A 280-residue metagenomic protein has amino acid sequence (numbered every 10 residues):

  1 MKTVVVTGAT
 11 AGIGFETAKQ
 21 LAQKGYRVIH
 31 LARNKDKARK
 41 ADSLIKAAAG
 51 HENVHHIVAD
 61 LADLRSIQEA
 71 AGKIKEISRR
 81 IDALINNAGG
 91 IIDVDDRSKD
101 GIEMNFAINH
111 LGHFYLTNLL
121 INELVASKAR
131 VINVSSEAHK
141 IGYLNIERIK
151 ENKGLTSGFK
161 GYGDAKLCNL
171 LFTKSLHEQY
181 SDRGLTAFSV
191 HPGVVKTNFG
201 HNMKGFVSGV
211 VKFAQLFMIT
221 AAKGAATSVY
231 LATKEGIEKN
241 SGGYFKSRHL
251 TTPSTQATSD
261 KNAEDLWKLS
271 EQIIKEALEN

Functional and structural regions predicted by a protein language model:
M1-A32: Canonical Rossmann dinucleotide-binding motif of NAD(H)/NADP(H)-dependent dehydrogenases/reductases, specifically
T3-V6, R80, L84-I85, V131: Conserved hydrophobic beta-strands of the Rossmann-like cofactor-binding core in SDR/related NAD(P)H-dependent
K35, I57-G72: The beta1-alpha1 cofactor-binding region of Rossmann-like NAD(H)/NADP(H)-dependent oxidoreductases
A49-N53, K73-N86, D95-S98: A glycine-rich helix->loop->beta "capping" turn within Rossmann-like NAD(P)(H)-dependent oxidoreductase domains
I67, A165, S189, K212-P253 (+2 more regions): C-terminal helical subdomain
G89-K99, E103-F106, V125-R183, F188-V211: Catalytic loop of short-chain dehydrogenase/reductase
H110-L111: Ankyrin-repeat alpha-helix packing hotspot
T117-N118, K174: A short, exposed helix-loop element centered on a Lys and neighboring polar residues
